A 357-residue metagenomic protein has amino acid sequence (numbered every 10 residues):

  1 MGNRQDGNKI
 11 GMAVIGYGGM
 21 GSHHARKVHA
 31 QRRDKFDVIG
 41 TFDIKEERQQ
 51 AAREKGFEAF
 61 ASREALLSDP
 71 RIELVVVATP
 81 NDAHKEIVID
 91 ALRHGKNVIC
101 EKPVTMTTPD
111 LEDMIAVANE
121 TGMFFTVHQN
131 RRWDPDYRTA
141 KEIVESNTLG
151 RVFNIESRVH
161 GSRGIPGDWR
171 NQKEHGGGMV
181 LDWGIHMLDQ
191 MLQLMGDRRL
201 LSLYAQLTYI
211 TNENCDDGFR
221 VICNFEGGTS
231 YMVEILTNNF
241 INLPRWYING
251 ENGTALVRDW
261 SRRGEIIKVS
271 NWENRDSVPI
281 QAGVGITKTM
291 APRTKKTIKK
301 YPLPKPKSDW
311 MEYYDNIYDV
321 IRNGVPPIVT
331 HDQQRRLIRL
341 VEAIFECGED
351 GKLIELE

Functional and structural regions predicted by a protein language model:
M1-K55: N-terminal Rossmann-like dinucleotide-binding module
M1-K9, L74-V77, P304, E312-E357: C-terminal helix-rich "cap/oligomerization" subdomain common to oxidoreductases
H24, I44, F57-V117: Beta-loop-alpha module in the N-terminal Rossmann-like domain of NAD(P)-dependent dehydrogenases, especially those
A61, V77, C100, F125-V127 (+3 more regions): Hydrophobic residues in well-ordered beta-strands that form the structural core
D113-N130, G150-I155: Rossmann-fold dehydrogenase core element
N130, N252-D332: C-terminal glycine/acidic-rich active-site capping loop/insertion
R131-N212, F219, G351: Predominantly a Rossmann-like dinucleotide-binding segment in NAD(P)-dependent oxidoreductases
